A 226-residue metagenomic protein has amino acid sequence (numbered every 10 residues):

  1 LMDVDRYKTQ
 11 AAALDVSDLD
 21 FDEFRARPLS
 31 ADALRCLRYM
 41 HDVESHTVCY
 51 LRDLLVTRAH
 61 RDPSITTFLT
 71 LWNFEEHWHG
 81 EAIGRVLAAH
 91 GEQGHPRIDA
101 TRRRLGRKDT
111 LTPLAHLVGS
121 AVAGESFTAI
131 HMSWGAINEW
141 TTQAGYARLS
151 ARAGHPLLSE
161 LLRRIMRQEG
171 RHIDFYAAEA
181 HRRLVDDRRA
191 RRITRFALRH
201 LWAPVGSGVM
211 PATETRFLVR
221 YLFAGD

Functional and structural regions predicted by a protein language model:
L1-D226: Non-heme di-metal
